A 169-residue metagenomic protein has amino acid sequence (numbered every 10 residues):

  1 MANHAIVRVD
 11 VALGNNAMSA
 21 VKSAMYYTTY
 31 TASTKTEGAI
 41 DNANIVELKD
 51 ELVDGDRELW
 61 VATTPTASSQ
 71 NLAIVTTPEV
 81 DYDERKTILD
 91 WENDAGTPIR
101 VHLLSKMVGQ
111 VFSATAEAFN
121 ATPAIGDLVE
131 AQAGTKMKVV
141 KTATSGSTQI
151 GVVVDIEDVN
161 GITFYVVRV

Functional and structural regions predicted by a protein language model:
M1-V169: Surface-exposed, low-hydrophobicity beta-strand/loop segments enriched in small/polar/acidic residues
